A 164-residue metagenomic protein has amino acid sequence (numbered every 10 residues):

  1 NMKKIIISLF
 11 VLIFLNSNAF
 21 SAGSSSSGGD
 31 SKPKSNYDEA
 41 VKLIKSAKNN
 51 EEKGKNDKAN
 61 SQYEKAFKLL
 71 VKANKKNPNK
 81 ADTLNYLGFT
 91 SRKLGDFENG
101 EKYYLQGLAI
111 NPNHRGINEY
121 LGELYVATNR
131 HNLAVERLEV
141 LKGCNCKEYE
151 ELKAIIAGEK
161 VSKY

Functional and structural regions predicted by a protein language model:
S8, S24-K34, N49, V135-Y164: Terminal, low-structured helical/coil segments at or just beyond the last alpha-helical repeat
K76, I110, L141-C144: Structural marker of alpha-solenoid helical repeat scaffolds
K80, H114, C146-Y149: Residue-level recognition of tetratricopeptide repeat
